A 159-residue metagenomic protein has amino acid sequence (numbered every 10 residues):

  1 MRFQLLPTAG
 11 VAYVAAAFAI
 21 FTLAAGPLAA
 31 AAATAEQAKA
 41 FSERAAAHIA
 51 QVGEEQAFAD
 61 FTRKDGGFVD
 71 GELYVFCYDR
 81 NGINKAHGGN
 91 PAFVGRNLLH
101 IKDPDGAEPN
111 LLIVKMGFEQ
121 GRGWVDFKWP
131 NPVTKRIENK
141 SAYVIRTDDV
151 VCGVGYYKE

Functional and structural regions predicted by a protein language model:
R2-P7, Y13-V14, F18-E159: N-terminal membrane-sensor/transducer module of prokaryotic signaling receptors
